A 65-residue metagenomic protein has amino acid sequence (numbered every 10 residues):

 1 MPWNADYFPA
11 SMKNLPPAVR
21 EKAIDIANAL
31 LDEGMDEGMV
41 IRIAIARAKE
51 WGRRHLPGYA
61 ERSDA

Functional and structural regions predicted by a protein language model:
M1-A65: C-terminal alpha-helical interaction appendages
